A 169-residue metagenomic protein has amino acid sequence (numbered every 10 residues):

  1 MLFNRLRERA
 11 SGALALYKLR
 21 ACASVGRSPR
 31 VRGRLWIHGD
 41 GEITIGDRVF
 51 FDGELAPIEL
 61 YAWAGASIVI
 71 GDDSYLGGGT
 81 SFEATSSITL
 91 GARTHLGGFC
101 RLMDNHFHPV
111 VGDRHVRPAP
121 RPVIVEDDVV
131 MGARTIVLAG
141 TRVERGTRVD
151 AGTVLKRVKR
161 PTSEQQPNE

Functional and structural regions predicted by a protein language model:
M1-M103, R121-D128, R134-G140, R145-A151 (+1 more regions): Domain-scale signature associated with acetyltransferase and cell-envelope carbohydrate enzymes
H106-H108: Short, acidic/turn-prone active-site loops that include or flank metal/cofactor- and phosphate-binding residues
V110-G112: Glycine- and aromatic-rich loop/turn segments at beta-sheet edges
R114-P118: Regulatory activation segment
